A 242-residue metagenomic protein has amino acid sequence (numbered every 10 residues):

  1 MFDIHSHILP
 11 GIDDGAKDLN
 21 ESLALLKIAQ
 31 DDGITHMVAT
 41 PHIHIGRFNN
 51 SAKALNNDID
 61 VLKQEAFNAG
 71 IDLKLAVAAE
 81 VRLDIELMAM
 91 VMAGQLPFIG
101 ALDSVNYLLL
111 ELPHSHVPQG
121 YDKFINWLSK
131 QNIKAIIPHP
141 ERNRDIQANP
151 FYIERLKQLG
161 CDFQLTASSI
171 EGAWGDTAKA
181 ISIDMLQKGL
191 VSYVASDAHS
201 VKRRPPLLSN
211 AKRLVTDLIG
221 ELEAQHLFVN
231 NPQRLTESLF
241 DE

Functional and structural regions predicted by a protein language model:
M1-I71, E154: An N-terminally biased module of ancient metal coordination in phosphate/nucleic-acid-related enzymes
F2-I4, V38-T40, A76-E80, I136-P138 (+2 more regions): Active-site neighborhood of phospho(di)ester-bond hydrolases with catalytic His/Asp-centered motifs
Q30, S129, K157, L186-Q187: Non-catalytic positions within long, well-ordered alpha-helices that form the structural scaffold/packing of enzyme
H44-R47, R82-D84, R142-I146, I170-A173 (+1 more regions): Active-site environment of divalent metal-dependent phosphoester hydrolases
N49-Q164: Extended substrate/RNA-proximal surfaces in nucleic-acid metabolism proteins
G175-D184: Short loop-to-alpha-helix "cap/lid" segments that border enzyme active sites across diverse enzyme classes
L190-P206: Short acidic/histidine-rich active-site segments
L208-S209, R213-E242: Mid-to-C-terminal alpha-helical segments outside catalytic/metal-binding sites
